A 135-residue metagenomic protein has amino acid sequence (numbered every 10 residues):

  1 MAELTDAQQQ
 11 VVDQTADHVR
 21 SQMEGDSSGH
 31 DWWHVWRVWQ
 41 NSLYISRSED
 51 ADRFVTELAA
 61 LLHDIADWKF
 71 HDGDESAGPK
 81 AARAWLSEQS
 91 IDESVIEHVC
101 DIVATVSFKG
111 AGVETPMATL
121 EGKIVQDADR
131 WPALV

Functional and structural regions predicted by a protein language model:
M1-D74, T115: Acidic/His-rich, divalent-metal-binding segments that scaffold phosphate/diphosphate chemistry
A51-V135: Divalent metal-dependent catalytic cores for phosphoryl transfer on phosphate-bearing substrates
